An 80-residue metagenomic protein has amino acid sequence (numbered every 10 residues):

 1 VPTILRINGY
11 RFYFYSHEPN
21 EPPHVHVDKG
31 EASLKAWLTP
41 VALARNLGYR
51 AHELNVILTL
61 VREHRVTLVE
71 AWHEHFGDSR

Functional and structural regions predicted by a protein language model:
V1-E21: Short, charged/polar N-terminal "headpieces" of proteins
P2, F12, D28, A36 (+3 more regions): Functionally constrained cores in energy, signaling, and assembly domains
I4, L43-R45, H64, L68: Generic preference for hydrophobic/aromatic residues in regular secondary structure cores
Y15-A51: A short, structured beta-strand/loop element
A51-R80: C-terminal structural segments of small proteins and small subunits
